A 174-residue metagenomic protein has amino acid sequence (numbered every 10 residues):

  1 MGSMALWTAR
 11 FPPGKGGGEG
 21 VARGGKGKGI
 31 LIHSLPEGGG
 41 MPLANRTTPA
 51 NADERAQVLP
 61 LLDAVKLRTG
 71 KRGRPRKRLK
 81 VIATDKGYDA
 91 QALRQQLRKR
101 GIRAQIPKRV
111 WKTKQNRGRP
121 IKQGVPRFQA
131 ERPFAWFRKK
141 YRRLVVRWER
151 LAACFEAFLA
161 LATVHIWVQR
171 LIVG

Functional and structural regions predicted by a protein language model:
M1-R109, E156-F158, A162: Polybasic low-complexity intrinsically disordered regions
G16, N116, K139, R143: Residue-level signal for pocket-adjacent positions within structured domains
V21, R117-K122: Short, surface-exposed loop/helix-turn segments at secondary-structure junctions that function as lids/hinges flanking
G73, V110-R119: Arg/Lys-rich, glycine/proline-spaced intrinsically disordered segments in nuclear chromatin/transcription regulators
G87-D89, V110-K112, A135, R142-R143: Short Gly/Pro-enriched loop/turn and capping motifs at secondary-structure junctions
R100-G101, K122-G174: Basic, amphipathic alpha-helical segments enriched in Lys/Arg and hydrophobic/aromatic residues
